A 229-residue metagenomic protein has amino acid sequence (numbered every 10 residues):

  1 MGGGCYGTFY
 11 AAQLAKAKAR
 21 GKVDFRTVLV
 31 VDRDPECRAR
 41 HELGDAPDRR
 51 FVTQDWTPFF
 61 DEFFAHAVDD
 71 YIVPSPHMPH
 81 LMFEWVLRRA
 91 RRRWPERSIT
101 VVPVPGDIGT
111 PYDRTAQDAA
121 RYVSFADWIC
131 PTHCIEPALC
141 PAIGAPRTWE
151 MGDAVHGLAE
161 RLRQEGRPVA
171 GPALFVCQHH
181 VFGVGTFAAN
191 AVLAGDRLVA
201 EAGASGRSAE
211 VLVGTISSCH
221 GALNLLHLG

Functional and structural regions predicted by a protein language model:
M1-A15, D32-D34: Glycine-rich adenosine-cofactor-binding loop
G3-T8, S75-F83, D127-P131, S217-G221: Gly/Ser/Thr-rich loops at beta-strand to alpha-helix junctions that form or flank small-molecule/cofactor-binding
L14-A17, A46, L228-G229: Short, solvent-exposed amphipathic alpha-helical segments in soluble enzyme and RNA/protein-processing domains
K18, K22-D24, V28-P35: Conserved acidic E/D residue at the C-terminus of a beta-strand in Rossmann-like folds
G21-D24, G44-A46, F63-V68, A116-Q117 (+2 more regions): Flexible, charged surface loops at secondary-structure boundaries
R38-P111: Phosphate-bearing ligand-interacting subdomains that bind or position ATP/ADP/UDP/GDP/NAD(P) or nucleotide-linked
T115-D196: A conserved mid-domain beta-alpha-beta active-site/ligand-binding segment of alpha/beta enzyme cores
A189-G229: Extended, charged low-complexity segments that frequently continue into or abut oligomerization scaffolds
